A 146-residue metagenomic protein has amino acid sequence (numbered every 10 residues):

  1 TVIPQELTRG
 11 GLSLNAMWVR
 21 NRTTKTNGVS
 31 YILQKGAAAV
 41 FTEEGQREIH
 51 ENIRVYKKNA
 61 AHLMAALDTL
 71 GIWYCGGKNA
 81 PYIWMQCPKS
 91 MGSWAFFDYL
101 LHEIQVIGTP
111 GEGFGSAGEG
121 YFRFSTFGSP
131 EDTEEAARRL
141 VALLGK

Functional and structural regions predicted by a protein language model:
T1-K146: PLP-dependent class I/II
